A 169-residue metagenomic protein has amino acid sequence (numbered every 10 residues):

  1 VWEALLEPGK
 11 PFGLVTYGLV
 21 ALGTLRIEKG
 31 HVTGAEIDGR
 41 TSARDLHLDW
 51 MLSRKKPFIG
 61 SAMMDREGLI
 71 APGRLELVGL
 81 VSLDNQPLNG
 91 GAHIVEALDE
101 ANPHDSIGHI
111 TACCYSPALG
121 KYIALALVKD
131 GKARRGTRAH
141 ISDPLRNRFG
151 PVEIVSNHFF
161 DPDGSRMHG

Functional and structural regions predicted by a protein language model:
V1-G169: Conserved, structured C-terminal
